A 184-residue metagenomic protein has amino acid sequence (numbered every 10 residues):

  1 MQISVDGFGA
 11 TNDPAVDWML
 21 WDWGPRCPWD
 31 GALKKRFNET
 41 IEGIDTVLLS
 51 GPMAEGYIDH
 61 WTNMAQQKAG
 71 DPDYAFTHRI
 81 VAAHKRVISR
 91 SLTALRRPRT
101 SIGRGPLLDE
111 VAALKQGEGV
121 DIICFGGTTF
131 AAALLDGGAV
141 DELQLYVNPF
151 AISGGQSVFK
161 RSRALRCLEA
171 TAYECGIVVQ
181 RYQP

Functional and structural regions predicted by a protein language model:
M1-P184: Enzymes that bind and transform nitrogen-containing heteroaromatic metabolites
